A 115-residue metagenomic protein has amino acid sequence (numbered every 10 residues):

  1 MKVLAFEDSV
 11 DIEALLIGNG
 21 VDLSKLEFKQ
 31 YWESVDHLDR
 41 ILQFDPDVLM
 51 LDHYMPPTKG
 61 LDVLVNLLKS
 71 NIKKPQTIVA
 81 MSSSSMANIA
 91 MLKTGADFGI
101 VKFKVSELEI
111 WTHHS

Functional and structural regions predicted by a protein language model:
M1-I12, L16-G20: Conserved acidic segment of CheY-like receiver
V21-K29: A generic structural motif
Q30-V48: Acidic, metal-coordinating helix/loop segments flanking the phosphotransfer/catalytic sites of two-component signaling
L42-F44, L68-K74, T94: Conserved phosphotransfer cores of two-component systems
M50-K69: Conserved phosphotransfer microenvironments
V79-M81: Hydrophobic/aromatic residues positioned on beta-strands within the core alpha/beta folds
S83-V101, L108: Alpha4 helix (beta4-alpha4-beta5 surface) of REC/receiver domains from two-component response regulators
K104-H114: C-terminal output helix
